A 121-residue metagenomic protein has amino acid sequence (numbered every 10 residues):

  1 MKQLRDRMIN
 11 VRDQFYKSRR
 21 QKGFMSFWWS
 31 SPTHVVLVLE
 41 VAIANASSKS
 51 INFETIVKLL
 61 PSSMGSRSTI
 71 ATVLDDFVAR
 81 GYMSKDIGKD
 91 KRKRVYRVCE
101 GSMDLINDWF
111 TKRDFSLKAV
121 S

Functional and structural regions predicted by a protein language model:
M1-V11: An acidic intrinsically disordered interaction segment
V11-V41: Short alpha-helical segments that sit at the start of domains
S47-L60: Short acidic, hydrophobic short linear motifs in intrinsically disordered regions
S63-A79: Short amphipathic alpha-helical interaction segments
V78-G88: A short, conserved structural fragment
I87-Y96: Short, Lys/Arg-rich nucleic-acid/phosphate-binding segment
G101-S121: Short, amphipathic alpha-helical interaction segments positioned at domain boundaries
